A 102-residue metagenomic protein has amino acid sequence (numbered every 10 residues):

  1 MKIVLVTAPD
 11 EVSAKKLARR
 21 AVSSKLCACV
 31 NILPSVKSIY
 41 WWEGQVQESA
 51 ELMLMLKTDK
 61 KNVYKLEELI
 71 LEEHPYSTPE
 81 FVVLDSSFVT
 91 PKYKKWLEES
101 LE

Functional and structural regions predicted by a protein language model:
M1-E102: Positively charged, small/polar-rich N-terminal and surface patches that mediate targeting and assembly and bind
